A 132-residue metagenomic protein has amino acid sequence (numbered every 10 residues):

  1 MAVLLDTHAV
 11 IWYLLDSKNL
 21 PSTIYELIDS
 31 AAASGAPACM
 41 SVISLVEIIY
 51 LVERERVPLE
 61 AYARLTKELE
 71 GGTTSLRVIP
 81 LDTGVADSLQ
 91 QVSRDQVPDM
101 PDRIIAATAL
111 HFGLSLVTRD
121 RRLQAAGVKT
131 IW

Functional and structural regions predicted by a protein language model:
M1-M40, R56-K67, F112: Short, well-structured N-terminal submotif of metal-dependent ribonuclease cores
D6-H8, S41, V97-D99, D120: Histidine- and aromatic-rich ligand-binding microenvironments
A9, S44, V85, I105 (+1 more regions): Alpha-helix capping/helix-boundary segments
W12-L14, T23, L51, S88-V92 (+1 more regions): Residues that scaffold the ATP/ADP-binding catalytic core of kinase and kinase-like folds
M40-I43, L81: Short glycine/serine/threonine-enriched helix-capping/active-site loop that flanks the nucleotide-sugar donor pocket
I48: Phosphate/NTP-binding elements of NTP-utilizing enzymes
L59-E60, T73-R119: Active-site neighborhoods of divalent-metal-dependent phosphate/nucleic-acid chemistry enzymes
G127-W132: Active-site regions of enzymes building and remodeling cell-envelope glycoconjugates
